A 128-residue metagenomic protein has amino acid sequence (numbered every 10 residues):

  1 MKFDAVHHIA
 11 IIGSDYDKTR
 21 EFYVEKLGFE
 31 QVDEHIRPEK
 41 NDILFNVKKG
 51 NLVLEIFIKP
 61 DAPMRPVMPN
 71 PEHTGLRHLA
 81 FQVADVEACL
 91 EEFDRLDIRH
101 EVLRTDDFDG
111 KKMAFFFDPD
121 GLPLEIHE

Functional and structural regions predicted by a protein language model:
M1-K18, L76-F81: N-terminal beta-strand motif that seeds the catalytic metal site of vicinal oxygen chelate
M1-K2, N46, L90-E128: Vicinal oxygen chelate
A5, N41-I43, G75, G110: Exposed loop/turn and edge beta-strand positions of beta-sandwich/beta-sheet ligand-binding modules
I11-V53: Core segments of cupin and vicinal oxygen chelate
D17-E21, E25, A84-R95: Replace "anionic and nucleotidyl ligands
V32-E34, K40-D42, A62-V67, V102: A short, acidic/glycine-rich surface segment
P69-V86: Mid-chain, well-packed structural core segment of small domains
